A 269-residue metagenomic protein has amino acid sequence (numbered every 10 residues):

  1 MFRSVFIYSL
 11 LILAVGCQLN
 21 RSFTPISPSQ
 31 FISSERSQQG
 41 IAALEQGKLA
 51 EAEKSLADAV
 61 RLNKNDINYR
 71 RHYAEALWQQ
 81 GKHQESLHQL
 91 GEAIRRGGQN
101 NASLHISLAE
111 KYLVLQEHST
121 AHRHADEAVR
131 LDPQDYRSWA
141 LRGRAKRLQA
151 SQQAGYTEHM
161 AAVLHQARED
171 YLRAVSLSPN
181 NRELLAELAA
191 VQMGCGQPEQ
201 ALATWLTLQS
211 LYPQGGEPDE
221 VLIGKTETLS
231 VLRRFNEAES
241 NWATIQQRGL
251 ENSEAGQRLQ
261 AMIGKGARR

Functional and structural regions predicted by a protein language model:
C17-R70, Q79, H88: N-terminal leader/linker segments that initiate helical-solenoid repeat arrays
Q30, K64, G98-Q99, P133 (+3 more regions): Short coil turns that delineate tetratricopeptide repeat
Q38, H72, S107, L141 (+3 more regions): Canonical tetratricopeptide repeat
G47-S55, Q80-E92, L115-E127, S151-R173 (+3 more regions): Structural signature of tandem alpha-helical TPR/SEL1-like repeats, specifically the intra-repeat loop/turn
Y69, L104, S138, L184 (+2 more regions): TPR alpha-solenoid repeat register
L211, G216-R269: Terminal, low-structured helical/coil segments at or just beyond the last alpha-helical repeat
